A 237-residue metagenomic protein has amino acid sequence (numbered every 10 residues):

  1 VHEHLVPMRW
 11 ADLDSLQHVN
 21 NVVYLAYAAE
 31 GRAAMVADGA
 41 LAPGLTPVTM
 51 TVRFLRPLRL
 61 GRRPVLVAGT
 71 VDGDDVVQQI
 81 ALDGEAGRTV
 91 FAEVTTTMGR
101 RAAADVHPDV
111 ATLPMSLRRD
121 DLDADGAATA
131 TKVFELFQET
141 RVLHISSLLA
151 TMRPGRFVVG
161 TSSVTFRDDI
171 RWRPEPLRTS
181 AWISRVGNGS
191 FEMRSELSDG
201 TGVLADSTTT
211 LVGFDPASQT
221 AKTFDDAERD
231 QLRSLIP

Functional and structural regions predicted by a protein language model:
V1-T51, L55-R56, T89-T161, P216-P237: Hot-dog-fold acyl-thioester-processing enzymes
P7-A11, G73-A86, R118-A124, E139 (+1 more regions): Charged, low-complexity, helix/coiled-coil-prone segments
R32-V77, I145-F191, A205-D206: Hydrophobic beta-strand-centered segment that forms part of the acyl-chain substrate-binding groove
F54-R63, T70-L113, R171-R173, S184-P237: HotDog/MaoC-like acyl-thioester-processing domains
